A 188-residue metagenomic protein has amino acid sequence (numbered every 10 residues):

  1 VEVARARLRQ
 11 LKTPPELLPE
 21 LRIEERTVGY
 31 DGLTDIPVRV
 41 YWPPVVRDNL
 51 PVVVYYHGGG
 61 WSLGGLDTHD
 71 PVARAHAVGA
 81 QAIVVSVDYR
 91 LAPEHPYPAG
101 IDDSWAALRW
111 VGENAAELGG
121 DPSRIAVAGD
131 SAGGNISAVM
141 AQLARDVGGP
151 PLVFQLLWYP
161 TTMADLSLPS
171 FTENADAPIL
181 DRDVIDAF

Functional and structural regions predicted by a protein language model:
V1-P43: A glycine/proline-hinged amphipathic helix-loop "lid/cap" segment that gates access to hydrophobic ligand pockets
V38, N49-G59: Short beta-strand element of the alpha/beta-hydrolase
D67-V87: Short amphipathic alpha-helix adjacent to the substrate-entry channel of hydrolases
H95-E117, V139, V184: Alpha/beta-hydrolase active-site loop
G112-V127, V147: Gly/Ser-rich "nucleophile elbow"/oxyanion-hole loop immediately N-terminal to the catalytic nucleophile in hydrolases
V127-G129, W158: Short beta-strand immediately N-terminal to the catalytic nucleophile in serine-hydrolase-like folds
G129, G133, S137: Gly/Ala-rich beta-loop-alpha elbow adjacent to hydrolase catalytic centers
Q142-F188: Hydrolase active-site cap/lid region
